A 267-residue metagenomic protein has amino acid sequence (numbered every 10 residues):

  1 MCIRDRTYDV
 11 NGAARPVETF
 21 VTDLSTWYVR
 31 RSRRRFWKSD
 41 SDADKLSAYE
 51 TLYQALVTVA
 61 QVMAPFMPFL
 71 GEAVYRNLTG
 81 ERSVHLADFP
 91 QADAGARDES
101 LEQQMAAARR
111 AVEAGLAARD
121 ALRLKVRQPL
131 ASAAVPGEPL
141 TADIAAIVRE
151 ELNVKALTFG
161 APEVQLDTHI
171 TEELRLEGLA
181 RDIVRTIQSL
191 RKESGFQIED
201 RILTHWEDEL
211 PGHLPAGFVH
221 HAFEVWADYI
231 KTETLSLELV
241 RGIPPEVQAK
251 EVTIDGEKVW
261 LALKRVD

Functional and structural regions predicted by a protein language model:
R4-D267: Feature 926 captures the class I aminoacyl-tRNA synthetase adenylation module centered on the KMSKS loop
